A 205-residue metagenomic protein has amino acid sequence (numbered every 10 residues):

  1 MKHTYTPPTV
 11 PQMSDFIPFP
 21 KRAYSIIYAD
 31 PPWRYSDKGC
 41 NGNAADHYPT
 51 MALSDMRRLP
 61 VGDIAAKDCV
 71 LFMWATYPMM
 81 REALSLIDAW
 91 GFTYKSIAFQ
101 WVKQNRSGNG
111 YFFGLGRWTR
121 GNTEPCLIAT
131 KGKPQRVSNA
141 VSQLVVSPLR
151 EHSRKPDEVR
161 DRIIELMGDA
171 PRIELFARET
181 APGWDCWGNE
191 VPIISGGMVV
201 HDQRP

Functional and structural regions predicted by a protein language model:
M1-P205: Class I S-adenosyl-L-methionine-dependent methyltransferase catalytic core
